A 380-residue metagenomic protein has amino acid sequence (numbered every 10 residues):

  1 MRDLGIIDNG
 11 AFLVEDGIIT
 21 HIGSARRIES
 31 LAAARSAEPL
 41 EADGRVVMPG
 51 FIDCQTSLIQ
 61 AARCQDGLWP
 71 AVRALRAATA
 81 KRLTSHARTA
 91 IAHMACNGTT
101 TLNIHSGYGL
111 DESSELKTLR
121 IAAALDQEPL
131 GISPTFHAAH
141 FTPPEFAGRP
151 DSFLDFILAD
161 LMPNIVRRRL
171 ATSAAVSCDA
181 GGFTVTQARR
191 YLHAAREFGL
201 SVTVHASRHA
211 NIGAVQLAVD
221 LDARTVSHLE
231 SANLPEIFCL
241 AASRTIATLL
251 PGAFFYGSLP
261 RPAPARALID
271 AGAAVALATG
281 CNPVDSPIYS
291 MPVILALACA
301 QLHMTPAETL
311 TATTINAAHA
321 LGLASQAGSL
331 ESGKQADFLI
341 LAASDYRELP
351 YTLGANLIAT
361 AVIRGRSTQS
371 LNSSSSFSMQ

Functional and structural regions predicted by a protein language model:
M1-M48: Histidine-rich, glycine-flanked metal-binding segment
F12, G17, G44, Q55 (+13 more regions): Divalent metal-coordination and catalytic microenvironments
R45-C64: Di-metal (Zn2+ and/or Mg2+/Mn2+) metal-binding site signature of metallo-dependent hydrolases with the MBL/beta-CASP
L68-R88, A92, T100-G213: Metal-coordinating catalytic core of metallo-dependent amide/deamination hydrolases
A95, L158, V166-R167, R196 (+3 more regions): Non-catalytic positions within long, well-ordered alpha-helices that form the structural scaffold/packing of enzyme
S201, N211-S329, L341-Y346, L353-A355 (+1 more regions): Active-site-adjacent C-terminal substructures of enzyme catalytic domains
G365-Q380: Glycine- and charge-enriched low-complexity intrinsically disordered segments
